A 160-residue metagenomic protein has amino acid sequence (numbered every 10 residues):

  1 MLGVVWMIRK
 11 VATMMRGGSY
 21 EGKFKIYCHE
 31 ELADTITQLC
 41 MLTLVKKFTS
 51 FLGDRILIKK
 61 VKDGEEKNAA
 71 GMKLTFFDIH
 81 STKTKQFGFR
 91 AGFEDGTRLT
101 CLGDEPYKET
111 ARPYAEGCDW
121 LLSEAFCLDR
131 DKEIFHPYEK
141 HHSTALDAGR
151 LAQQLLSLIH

Functional and structural regions predicted by a protein language model:
M1-C101, P106: Binuclear metal-dependent hydrolase catalytic cores
P106-H160: Cap/insert and terminal regions of metallo-dependent hydrolase folds
